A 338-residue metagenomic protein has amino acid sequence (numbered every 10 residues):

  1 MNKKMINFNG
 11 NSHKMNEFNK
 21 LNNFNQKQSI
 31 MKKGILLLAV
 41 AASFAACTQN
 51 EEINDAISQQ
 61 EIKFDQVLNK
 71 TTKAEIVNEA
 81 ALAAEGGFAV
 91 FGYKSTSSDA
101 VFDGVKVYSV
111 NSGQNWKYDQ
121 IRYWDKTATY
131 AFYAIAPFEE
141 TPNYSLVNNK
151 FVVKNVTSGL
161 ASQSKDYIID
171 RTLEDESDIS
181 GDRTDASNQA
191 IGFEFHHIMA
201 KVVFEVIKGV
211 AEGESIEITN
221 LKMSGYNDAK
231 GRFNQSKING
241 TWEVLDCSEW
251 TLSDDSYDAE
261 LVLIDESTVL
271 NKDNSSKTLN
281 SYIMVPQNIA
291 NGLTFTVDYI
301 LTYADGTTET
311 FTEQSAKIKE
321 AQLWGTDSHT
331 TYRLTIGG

Functional and structural regions predicted by a protein language model:
N2-K3, Q26-G34: Positively charged n-region of N-terminal signal peptides that target proteins for export
G34-A42: Sec-dependent N-terminal signal peptides
A45-A46: C-terminal motif of bacterial Sec signal peptides marking the signal peptidase cleavage site
Q49-G225, Y257-K272, T296-D298, L323-T330 (+1 more regions): Short, low-hydrophobicity acidic/polar segments
G225-K237: Short aromatic-acidic-glycine turn motif
E260-A321: Extended serine/threonine-enriched, polar tracts that run as long, contiguous segments within proteins
